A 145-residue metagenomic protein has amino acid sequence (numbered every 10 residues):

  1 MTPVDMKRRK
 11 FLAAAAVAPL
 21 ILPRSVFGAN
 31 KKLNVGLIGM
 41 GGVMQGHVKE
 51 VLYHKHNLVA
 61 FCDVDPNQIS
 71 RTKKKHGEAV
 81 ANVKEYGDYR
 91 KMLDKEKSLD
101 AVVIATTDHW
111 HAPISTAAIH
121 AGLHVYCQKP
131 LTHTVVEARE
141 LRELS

Functional and structural regions predicted by a protein language model:
M1-H124, R139-E143: N-terminal glycine-/serine-/threonine-rich beta1-alpha1-beta2 phosphate-ribose binding loop of Rossmann-like
G122-T134: ADP-ribose/adenylate-binding Rossmann-like module
L131-S145: Rossmann-fold NAD(P)-binding glycine/threonine-rich loop
